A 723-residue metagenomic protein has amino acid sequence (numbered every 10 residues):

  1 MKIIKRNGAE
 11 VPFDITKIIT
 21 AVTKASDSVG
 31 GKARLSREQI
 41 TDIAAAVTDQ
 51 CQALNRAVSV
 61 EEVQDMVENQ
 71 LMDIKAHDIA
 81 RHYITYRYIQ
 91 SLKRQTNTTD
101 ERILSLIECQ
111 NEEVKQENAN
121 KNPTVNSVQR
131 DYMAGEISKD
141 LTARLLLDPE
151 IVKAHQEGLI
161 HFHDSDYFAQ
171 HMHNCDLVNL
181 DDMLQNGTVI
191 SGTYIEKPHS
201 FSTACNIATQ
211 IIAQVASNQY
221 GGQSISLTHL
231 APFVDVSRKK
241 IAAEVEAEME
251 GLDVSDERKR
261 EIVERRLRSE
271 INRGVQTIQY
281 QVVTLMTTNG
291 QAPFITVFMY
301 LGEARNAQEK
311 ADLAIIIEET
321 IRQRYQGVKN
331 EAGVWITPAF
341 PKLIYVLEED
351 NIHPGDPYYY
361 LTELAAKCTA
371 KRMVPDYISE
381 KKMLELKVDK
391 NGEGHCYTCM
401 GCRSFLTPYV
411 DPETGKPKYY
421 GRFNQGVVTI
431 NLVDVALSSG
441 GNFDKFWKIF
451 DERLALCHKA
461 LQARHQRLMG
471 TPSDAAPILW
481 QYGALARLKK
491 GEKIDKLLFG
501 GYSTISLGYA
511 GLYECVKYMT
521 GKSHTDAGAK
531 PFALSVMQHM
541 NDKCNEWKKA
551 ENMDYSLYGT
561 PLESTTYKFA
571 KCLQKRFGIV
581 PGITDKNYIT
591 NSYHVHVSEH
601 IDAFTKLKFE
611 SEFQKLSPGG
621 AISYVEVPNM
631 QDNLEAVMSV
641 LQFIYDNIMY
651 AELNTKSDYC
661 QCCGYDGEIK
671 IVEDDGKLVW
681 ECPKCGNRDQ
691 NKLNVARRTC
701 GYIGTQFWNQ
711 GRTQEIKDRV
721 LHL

Functional and structural regions predicted by a protein language model:
M1-Q110, K717-H722: Charged, amphipathic alpha-helical regulatory modules used for macromolecular assembly or allosteric control
F13-I15, G421, A696: Non-cofactor substrate-recognition interfaces
D14, K677, T699-Y702: Conformational switch/transducer regions in large eukaryotic molecular machines and scaffolds
T23, H458, Q462, Y513-K517: Amphipathic, well-packed alpha-helical segments that form the structural scaffold of globular domains
I89-G501, K522, D526-R688, N694: Conserved catalytic cores of very large enzyme subunits
M299, I505-Y518, Q538, R698: Contiguous, well-ordered alpha-helical segments that form the cores/surfaces of helical PPI scaffolds
G686-L723: Long insertion/accessory domains within large nucleic-acid-processing enzymes
